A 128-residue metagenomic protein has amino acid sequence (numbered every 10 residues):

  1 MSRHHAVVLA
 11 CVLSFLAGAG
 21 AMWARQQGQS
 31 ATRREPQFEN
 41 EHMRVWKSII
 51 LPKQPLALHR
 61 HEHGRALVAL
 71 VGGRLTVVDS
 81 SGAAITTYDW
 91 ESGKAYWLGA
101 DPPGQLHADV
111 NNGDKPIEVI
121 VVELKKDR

Functional and structural regions predicted by a protein language model:
M1-H5: Positively charged n-region of N-terminal signal peptides that target proteins for export
A6-R25: Alpha-helical oligomerization interfaces
R25-Q27, V78-S80, T87, R128: A beta-strand edge to alpha-helix "cap/lid" segment located at domain peripheries
A31-A57, E62-V68, V119-V122: A short glycine-rich, His/Asp/Glu-containing loop-to-beta-strand
H61-S81: Glycine- and acidic-residue-biased ligand/ion/polar-headgroup-sensing regions
A83-D101: Short acidic-glycine-tyrosine-enriched beta hairpin
A108-N112: Asparagine-centered strand-capping/turn motif at beta-strand->loop junctions
D114-R128: A short hydrophobic beta-strand segment most commonly corresponding to one strand of the jelly-roll/cupin
